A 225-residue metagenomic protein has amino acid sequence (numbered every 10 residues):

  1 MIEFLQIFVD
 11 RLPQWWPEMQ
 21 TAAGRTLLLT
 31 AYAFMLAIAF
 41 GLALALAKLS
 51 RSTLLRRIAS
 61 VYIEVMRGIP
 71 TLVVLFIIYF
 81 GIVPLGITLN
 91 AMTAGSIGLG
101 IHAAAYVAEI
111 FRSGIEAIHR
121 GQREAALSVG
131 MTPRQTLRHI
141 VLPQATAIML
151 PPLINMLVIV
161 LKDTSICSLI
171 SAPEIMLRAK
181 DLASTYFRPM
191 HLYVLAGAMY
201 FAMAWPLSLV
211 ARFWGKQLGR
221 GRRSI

Functional and structural regions predicted by a protein language model:
M1-I225: Transmembrane alpha-helices and adjacent helix-loop boundaries
